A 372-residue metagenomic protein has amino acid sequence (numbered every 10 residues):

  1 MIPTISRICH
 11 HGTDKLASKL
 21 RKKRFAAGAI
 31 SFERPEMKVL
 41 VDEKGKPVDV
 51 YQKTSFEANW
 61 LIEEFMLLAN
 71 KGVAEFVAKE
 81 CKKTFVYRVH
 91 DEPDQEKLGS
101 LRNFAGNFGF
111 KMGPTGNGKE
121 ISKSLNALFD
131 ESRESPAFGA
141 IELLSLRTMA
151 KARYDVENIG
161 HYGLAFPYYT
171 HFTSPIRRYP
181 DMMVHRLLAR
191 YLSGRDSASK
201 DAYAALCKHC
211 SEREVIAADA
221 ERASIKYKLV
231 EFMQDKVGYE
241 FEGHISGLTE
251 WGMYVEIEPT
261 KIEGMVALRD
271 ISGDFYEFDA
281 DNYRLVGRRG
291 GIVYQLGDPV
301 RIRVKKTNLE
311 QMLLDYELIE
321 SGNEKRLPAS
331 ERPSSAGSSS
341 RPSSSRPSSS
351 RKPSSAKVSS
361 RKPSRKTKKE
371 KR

Functional and structural regions predicted by a protein language model:
M1-S272, M312, S335-G337, R341 (+2 more regions): Electropositive polyanion-binding surfaces
K22, R284-G287, E310: Hydrophobic transmembrane signal anchors and adjacent membrane-proximal interface regions, especially in viral
D42, I257, E277-N282, N308: Acidic/polar residues at beta-strand termini and the immediately following turn/coil
K236-E240, F275-I302: Short nucleic-acid-contacting surface segments enriched for D/E, G, S/T with interspersed K/R
K261-A280, K325-E331: A short macromolecule-binding patch
M265, R288-G291, D298, N323 (+1 more regions): Intrinsically disordered, low-complexity regions
L296-E331: OB-fold/S1-family single-stranded nucleic acid-binding modules
